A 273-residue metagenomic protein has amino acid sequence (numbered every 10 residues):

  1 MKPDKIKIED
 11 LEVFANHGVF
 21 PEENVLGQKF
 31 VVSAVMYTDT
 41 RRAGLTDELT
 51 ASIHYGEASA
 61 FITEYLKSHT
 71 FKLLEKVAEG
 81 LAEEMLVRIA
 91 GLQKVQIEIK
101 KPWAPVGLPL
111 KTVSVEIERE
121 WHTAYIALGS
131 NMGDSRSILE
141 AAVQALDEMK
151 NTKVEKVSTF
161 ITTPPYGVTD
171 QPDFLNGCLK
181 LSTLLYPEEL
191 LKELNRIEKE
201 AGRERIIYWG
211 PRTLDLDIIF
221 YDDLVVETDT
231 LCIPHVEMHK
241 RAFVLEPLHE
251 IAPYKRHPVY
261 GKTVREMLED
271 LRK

Functional and structural regions predicted by a protein language model:
M1-I126, S130: N-terminal, polar/charged subdomain of small-to-medium soluble alpha/beta proteins
D39-G44, W121, Y166-D173, L185 (+1 more regions): Flexible, gly/pro- and Lys/Arg-enriched active-site loops
G44-G56, A141, L146-Y186: Short, surface-exposed acidic-centric catalytic microdomains
L81, M85-L86, L146-D147, L194: Hydrophobic C-terminal alpha-helix "anchor/cap" residues
E98-P102, F160-T162, I219-Y221: Short loop/turn motifs enriched for small/polar and acidic residues
T123-V143: Extended accessory regions or peripheral subdomains of proteins
